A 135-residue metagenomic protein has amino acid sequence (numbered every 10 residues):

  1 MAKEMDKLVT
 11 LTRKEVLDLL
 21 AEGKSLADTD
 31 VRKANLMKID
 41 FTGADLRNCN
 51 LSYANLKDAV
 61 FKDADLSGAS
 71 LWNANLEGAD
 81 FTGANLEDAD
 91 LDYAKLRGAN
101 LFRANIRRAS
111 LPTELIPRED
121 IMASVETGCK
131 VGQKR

Functional and structural regions predicted by a protein language model:
K3-R135: Tandem repeat scaffolds
